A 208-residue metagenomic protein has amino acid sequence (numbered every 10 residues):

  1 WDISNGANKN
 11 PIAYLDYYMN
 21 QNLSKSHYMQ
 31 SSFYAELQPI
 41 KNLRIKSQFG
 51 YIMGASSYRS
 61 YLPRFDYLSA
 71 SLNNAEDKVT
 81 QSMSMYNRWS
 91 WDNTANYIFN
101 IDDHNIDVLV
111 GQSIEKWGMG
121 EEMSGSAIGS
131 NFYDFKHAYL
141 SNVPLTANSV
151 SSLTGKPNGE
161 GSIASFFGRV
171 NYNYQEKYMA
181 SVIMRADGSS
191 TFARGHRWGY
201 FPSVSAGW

Functional and structural regions predicted by a protein language model:
W1-I3, L15-N22, A35-I40, Y51 (+1 more regions): Residues embedded in well-ordered regular secondary structure
W1-L15, S60-D77, G120-L153: Surface-exposed loop/turn segments flanking beta-strands in extracellular/periplasmic regions
Y18-N20, E76-S82, F167: Membrane-entry segments of alpha-helical transmembrane domains in multi-pass membrane proteins
Q21-L23, M83, N158, S162: Residue-level "hotspot" positions that anchor or transmit function at local structural transition points
S26-Y28, Y34-F132, S190-H196: Small-side-chain secondary-structure face that scaffolds active or pore-lining regions
M29-F33, N87-N93, A164-V170, M184-A186 (+1 more regions): Hydrophobic, lipid-facing positions within transmembrane beta-strands of outer-membrane proteins
A35-L37, Y97-F99, Y172-Y174, V182 (+1 more regions): Residue-level signature of outer-membrane beta-barrel architecture
G54-S56, Y61, F65, L72-N73 (+1 more regions): Signature of Gram-negative outer-membrane beta-barrel scaffolds
